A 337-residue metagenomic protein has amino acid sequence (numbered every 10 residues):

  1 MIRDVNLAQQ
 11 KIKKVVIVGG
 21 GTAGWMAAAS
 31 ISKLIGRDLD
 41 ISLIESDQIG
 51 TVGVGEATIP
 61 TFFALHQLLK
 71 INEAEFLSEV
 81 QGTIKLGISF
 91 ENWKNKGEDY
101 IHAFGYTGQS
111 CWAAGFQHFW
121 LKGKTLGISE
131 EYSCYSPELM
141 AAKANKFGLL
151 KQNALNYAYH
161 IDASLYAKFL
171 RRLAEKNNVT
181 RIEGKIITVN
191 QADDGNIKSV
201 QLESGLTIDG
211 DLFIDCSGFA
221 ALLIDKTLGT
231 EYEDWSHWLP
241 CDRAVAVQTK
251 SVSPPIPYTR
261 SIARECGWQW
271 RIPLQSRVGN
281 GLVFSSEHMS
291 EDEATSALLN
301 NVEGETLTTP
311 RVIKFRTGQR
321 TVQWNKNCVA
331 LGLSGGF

Functional and structural regions predicted by a protein language model:
M1-I12: A short, basic/flexible loop-to-alpha-helix module at the beginning of a structural domain
K13-L39: N-terminal Rossmann-like FAD-binding beta1-loop-alpha1 element of flavoenzymes
S32-V54: Glycine-rich FAD pyrophosphate-binding loop
G50-M140: Dinucleotide-binding Rossmann-like beta1-alpha1 core, especially the glycine-rich loop that anchors the ADP
Y100-N178, E183-T188: Conserved N-terminal helical subregion
Q152-A294: Predominantly flavin-linked oxidoreductase catalytic cores and closely associated redox partners
Q275, F284-F337: FAD/FMN-dependent oxidoreductases across multiple families
